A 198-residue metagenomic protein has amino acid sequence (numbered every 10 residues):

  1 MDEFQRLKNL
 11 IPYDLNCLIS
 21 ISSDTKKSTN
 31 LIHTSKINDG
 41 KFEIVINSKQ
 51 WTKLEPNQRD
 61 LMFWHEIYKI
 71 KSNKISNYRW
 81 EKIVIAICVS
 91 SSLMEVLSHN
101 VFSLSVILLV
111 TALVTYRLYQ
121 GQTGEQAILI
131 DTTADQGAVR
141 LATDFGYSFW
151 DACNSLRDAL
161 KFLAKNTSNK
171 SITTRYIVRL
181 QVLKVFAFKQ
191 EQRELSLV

Functional and structural regions predicted by a protein language model:
M1-D60, S72, D144, A164-N166: Peri-catalytic and regulatory segments of divalent metal-dependent proteins
D2-C17, F102-S168: Short helix/loop segments within enzyme catalytic domains that coordinate or immediately flank catalytic cofactors
S22-S35, V139-V198: Active-site-proximal gating segments in proteases and membrane effectors
E55, W80-I85, Q122, Q126 (+1 more regions): Short, well-structured alpha-helical patches and their helix-loop capping segments that border functional surfaces
F63, I67-K71, T133, G137: Active-site His/Glu-centered metal-binding helix of metallohydrolases
I67-I83, G146-Y147: Catalytic Zn2+-binding segment of zinc metalloproteases
W80-L97: Canonical alpha-helical transmembrane segments of integral membrane proteins
